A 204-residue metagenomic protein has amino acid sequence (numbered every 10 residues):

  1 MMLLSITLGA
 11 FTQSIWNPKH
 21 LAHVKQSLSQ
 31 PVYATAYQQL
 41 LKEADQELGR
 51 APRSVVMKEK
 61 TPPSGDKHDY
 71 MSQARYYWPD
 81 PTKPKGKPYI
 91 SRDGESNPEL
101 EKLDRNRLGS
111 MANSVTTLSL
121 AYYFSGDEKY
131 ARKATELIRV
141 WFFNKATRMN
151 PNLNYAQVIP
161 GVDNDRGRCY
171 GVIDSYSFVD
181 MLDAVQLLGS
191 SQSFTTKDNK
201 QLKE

Functional and structural regions predicted by a protein language model:
M1-M2: Sec-dependent signal peptide hydrophobic core
S5-T7: N-terminal signal peptide c-region/cleavage motif recognized by signal peptidases
F11-E204: Extracellular glycan-targeting catalytic surfaces
